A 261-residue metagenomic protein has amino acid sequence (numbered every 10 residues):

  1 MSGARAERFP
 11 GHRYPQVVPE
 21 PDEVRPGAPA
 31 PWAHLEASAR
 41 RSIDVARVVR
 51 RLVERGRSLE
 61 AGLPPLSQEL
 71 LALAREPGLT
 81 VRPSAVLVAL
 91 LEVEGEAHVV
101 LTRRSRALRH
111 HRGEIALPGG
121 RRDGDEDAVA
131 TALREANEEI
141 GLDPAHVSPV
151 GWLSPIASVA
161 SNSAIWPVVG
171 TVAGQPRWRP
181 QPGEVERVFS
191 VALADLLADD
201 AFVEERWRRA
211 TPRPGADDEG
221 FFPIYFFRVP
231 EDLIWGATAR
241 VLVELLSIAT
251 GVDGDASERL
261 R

Functional and structural regions predicted by a protein language model:
M1-A116, G120-E138, L142-W166, T171-Q175 (+2 more regions): N-terminal leader/linker segments that precede catalytic domains of diphosphate-processing enzymes
P180-P214, E219-P230: NUDIX/MutT-family hydrolases
